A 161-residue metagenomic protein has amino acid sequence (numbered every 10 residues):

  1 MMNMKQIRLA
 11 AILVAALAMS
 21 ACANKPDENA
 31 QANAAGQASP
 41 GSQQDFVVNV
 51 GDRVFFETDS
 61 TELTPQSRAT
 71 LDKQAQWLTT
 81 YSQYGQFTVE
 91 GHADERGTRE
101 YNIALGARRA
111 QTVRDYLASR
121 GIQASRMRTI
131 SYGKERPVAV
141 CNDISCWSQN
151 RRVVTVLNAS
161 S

Functional and structural regions predicted by a protein language model:
M2-A11: Bacterial N-terminal signal peptides that target proteins for export
A18-A21: C-terminal motif of bacterial Sec signal peptides marking the signal peptidase cleavage site
A23-Q86, A159-S161: Periplasmic peptidoglycan-binding/tethering modules of Gram-negative envelope proteins
Q66-K73, E100, R108, T112 (+1 more regions): Extracytoplasmic/secreted proteins, especially bacterial periplasmic and envelope-associated proteins
Q83-H92, A107-V138, R151-S161: A non-catalytic structural micro-motif
A139-D143: Short beta-alpha junctions and helix-cap segments that line functional grooves
S145-Q149: A generic structural micro-feature
